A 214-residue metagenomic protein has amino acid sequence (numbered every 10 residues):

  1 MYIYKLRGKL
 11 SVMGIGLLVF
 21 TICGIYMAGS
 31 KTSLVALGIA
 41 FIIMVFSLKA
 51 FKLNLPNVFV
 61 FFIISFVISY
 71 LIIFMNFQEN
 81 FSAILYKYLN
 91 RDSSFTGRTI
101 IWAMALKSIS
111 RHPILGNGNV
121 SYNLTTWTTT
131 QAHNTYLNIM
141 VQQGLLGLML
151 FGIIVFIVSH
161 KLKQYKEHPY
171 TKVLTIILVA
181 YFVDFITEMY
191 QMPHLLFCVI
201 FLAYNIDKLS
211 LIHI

Functional and structural regions predicted by a protein language model:
M1-L48, V179: Alpha-helical transmembrane segments of multi-pass inner-membrane proteins
Y2-G16, K49-F59, S159-T175: Membrane-interface helix-loop-helix junctions at transmembrane boundaries of multi-pass membrane enzymes, predominantly
F20-G24, S65-I72, L178-T187: Aromatic-anchored segments of alpha-helical transmembrane domains
M27-A28, V45-L89, L106-R111: A membrane-periplasm/extracellular boundary helix in multi-pass inner-membrane enzymes that assemble envelope glycans
A28-T32, Q131-A132, I186-F197: Membrane-interface catalytic loops of GT-C/OST-like multi-pass glycosylation enzymes that act
G38, G144-V158: Hydrophobic alpha-helical transmembrane segments
Y86-Q143: Long extracytoplasmic/lumenal interhelical loops at the membrane interface of multi-pass membrane proteins
T171-D184, Y190-L211: Transmembrane alpha-helices of multi-pass inner-membrane enzymes
